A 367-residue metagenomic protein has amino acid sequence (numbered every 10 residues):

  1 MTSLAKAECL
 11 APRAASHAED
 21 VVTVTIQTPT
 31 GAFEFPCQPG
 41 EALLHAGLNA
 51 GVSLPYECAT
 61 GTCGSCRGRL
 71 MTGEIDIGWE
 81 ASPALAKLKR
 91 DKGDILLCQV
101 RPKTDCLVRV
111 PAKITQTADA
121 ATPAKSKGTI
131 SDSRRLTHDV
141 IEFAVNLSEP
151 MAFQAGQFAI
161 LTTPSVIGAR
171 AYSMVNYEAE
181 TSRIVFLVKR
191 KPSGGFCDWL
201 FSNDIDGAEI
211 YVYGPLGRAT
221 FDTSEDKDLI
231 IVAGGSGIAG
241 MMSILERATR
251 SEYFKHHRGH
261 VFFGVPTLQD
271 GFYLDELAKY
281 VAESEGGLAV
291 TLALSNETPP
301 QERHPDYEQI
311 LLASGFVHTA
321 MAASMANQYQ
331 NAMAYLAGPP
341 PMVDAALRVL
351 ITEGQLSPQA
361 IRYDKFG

Functional and structural regions predicted by a protein language model:
M1-V100, D105-C106, G259-G367: Reductase modules of NAD(P)H-dependent flavoproteins
M71-E74, P111-K113, P164, P215: Short, surface-exposed secondary-structure boundary micro-motifs
L85, K92-A144: Fe-S ferredoxin-like electron-transfer domains and their immediately adjacent linker/connector regions across
A120-E209, K227, V265-T267, A293-E297: Ferredoxin-reductase
G156, G237, P339: Short, conserved phosphate/pyrophosphate- and ester-handling motifs at nucleotide-, phospho-/glycolipid
G214-D226: A short, basic/flexible loop-to-alpha-helix module at the beginning of a structural domain
G240-E252: Histidine-anchored nucleotide/phosphate-binding helix
